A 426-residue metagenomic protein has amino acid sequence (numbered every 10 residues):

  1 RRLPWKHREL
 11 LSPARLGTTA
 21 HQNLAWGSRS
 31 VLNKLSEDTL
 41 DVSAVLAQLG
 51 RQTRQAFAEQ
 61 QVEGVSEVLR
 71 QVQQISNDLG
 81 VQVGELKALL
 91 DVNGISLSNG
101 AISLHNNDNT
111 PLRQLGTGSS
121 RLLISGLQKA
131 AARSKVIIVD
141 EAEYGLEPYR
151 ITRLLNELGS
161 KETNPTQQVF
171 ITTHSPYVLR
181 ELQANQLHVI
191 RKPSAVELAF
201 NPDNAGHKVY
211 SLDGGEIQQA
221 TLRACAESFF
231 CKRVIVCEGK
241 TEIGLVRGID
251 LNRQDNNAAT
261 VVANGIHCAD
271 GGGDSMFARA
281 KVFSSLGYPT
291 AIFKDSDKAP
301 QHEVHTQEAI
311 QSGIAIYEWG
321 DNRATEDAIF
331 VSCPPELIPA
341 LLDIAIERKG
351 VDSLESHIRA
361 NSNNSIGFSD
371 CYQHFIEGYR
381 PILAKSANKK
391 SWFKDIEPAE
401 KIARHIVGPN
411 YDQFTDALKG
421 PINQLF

Functional and structural regions predicted by a protein language model:
R1-Q48: Glycine-rich phosphate-binding loops of NTPases
W5, V92-L97, L104, L179 (+3 more regions): Replace "in large, NTP-powered and nucleic-acid-processing enzymes" with "in large, NTP-powered factors and other
E9-P13, R133-S134, Q183-Q186, A263-N264 (+2 more regions): Short glycine-/polar-rich loops that comprise or flank the Walker A/P-loop and associated switch/sensor motifs
A14, I137-V139, I235: Hydrophobic positions in the central parallel beta-sheet of the AAA+
A20-N23, E143, S175-V178, S194-A195 (+3 more regions): Conserved nucleotide-binding/hydrolysis micro-motifs of P-loop NTPases
V31-L123, L127-V136, S160: Extended helical coiled-coil dimerization/tether regions that scaffold and oligomerize large DNA-maintenance assemblies
S98-E227, V304, N423-F426: Switch/communication elements of ASCE P-loop NTPase nucleotide-binding domains
R223-V236, K240-F426: Acidic, Mg2+-coordinating catalytic modules of nucleic-acid enzymes
